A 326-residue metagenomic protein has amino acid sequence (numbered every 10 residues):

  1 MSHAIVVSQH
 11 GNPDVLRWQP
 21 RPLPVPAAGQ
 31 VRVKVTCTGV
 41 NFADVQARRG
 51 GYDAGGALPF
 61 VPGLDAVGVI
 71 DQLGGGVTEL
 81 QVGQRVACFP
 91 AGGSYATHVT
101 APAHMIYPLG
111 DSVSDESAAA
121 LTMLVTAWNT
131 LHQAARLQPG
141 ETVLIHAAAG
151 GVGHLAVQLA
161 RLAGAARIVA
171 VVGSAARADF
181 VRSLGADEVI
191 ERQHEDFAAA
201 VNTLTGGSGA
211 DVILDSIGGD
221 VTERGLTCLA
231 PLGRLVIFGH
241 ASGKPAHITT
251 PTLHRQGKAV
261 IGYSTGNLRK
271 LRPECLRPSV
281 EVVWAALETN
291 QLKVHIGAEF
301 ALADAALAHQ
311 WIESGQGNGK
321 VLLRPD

Functional and structural regions predicted by a protein language model:
P22-V40, G51-G93: Glycine-rich beta-strand-centered segment in the early N-terminal region that forms part of a ligand/cofactor-binding
Q46, R85-A149: NAD(P)H dinucleotide-binding glycine-rich loop of Rossmann-like/cofactor-binding domains, especially the beta1-alpha1
Q81, A119-H194: Mid-domain Rossmann-like dinucleotide-binding core that forms the NAD(H)/NADP(H) cofactor-binding site
A147-A148, I217, H240: NAD(P)H cofactor-binding loop motif with strongest signal on the N-terminal glycine-rich segment
V172, V181, D220-Q291, P325-D326: Glycine-rich phosphate-binding loop and adjacent beta-alpha segment of Rossmann(oid) nucleotide-cofactor-binding
D196-G207: Short amphipathic alpha-helix with an adjacent loop that forms part of the alpha/beta core around
W284, T289-A298, A306-D326: C-terminal capping/lid region of NAD(P)-dependent oxidoreductase domains
